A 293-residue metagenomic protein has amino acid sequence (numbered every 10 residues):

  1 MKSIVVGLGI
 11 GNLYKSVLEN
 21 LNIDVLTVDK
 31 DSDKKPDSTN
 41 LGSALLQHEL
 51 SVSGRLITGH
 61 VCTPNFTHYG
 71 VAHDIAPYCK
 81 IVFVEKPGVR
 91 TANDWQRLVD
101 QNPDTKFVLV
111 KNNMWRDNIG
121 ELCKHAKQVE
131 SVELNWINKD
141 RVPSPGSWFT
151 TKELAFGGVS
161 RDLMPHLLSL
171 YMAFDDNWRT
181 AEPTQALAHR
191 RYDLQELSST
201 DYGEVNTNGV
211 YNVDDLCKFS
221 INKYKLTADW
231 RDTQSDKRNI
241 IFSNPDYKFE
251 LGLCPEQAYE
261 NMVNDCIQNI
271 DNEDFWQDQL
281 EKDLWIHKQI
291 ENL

Functional and structural regions predicted by a protein language model:
M1-D37, I286: N-terminal Rossmann-like dinucleotide-binding module
K2, D24-L26, I81, K106 (+1 more regions): Residues at the starts of beta-strands that form the adenosine-phosphate
Y14, P36-V99, N118: Beta-loop-alpha module in the N-terminal Rossmann-like domain of NAD(P)-dependent dehydrogenases, especially those
E19, V28, N40, L56-T63 (+1 more regions): C-terminal helix-rich "cap/oligomerization" subdomain common to oxidoreductases
D24, R55-G59, V129: Local beta-strand N-terminus motif with an aromatic residue
V52, F66, V89-G146: A contiguous active-site-proximal alpha/beta segment in oxidoreductase catalytic domains
R116-T184, H189-S198: Predominantly a Rossmann-like dinucleotide-binding segment in NAD(P)-dependent oxidoreductases
D162, H166-E256, V263-I270: Contiguous beta-strand/loop segments that form the cofactor/metal-binding neighborhood of enzyme cores
